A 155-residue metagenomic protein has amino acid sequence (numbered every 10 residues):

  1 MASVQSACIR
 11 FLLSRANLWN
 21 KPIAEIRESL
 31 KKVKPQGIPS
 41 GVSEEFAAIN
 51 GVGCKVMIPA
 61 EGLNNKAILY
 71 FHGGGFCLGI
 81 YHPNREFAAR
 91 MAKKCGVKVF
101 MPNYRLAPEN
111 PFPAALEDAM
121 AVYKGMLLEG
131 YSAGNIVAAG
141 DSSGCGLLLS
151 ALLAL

Functional and structural regions predicted by a protein language model:
M1-G62: A glycine/proline-hinged amphipathic helix-loop "lid/cap" segment that gates access to hydrophobic ligand pockets
G41, G51, G96, A133-N135: A generic structural signal for alpha->beta connector loops
C54, L69, M91, F112-L155: Short strand-loop-helix active-site module centered on a catalytic nucleophile
N65-G74: Short beta-strand element of the alpha/beta-hydrolase
G75-L78, P83, V99, G125: Serine-hydrolase catalytic-loop signature spanning alpha/beta hydrolases and amidase-signature enzymes
H82-P102: Short amphipathic alpha-helix adjacent to the substrate-entry channel of hydrolases
N103-A107: Short beta-to-alpha linker loops that shape the active-site pocket of alpha/beta-hydrolase fold enzymes
